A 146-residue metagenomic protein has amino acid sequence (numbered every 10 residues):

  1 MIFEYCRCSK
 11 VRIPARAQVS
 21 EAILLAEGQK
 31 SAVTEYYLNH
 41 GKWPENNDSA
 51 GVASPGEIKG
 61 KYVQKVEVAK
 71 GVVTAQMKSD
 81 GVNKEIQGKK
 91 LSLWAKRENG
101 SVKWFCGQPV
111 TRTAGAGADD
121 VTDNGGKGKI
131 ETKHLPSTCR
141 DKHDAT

Functional and structural regions predicted by a protein language model:
M1-T34: Amphipathic alpha-helical segments typified by the pilin-like N-terminal helix that continues immediately C-terminal
L38-T146: Periplasmic/extracellular, small/polar-rich flexible segments of pilin-like filament-forming proteins
